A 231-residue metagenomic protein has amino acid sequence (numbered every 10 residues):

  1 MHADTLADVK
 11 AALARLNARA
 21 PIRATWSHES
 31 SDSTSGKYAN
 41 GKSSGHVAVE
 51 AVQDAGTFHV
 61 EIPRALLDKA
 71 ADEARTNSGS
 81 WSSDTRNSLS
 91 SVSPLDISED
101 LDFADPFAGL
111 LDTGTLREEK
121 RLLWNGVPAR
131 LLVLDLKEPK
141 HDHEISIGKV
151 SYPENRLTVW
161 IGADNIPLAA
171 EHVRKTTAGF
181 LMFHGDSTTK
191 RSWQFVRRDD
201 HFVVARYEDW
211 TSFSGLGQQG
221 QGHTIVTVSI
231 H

Functional and structural regions predicted by a protein language model:
H2-E154, T176-F180, D186, G215 (+1 more regions): Structured extracytoplasmic
P21, V127-A129, Y152-E154, A163-A169 (+2 more regions): Coil-to-beta-strand transition motifs
E171-V226: Short aromatic loop motif centered on NTY/YTY
